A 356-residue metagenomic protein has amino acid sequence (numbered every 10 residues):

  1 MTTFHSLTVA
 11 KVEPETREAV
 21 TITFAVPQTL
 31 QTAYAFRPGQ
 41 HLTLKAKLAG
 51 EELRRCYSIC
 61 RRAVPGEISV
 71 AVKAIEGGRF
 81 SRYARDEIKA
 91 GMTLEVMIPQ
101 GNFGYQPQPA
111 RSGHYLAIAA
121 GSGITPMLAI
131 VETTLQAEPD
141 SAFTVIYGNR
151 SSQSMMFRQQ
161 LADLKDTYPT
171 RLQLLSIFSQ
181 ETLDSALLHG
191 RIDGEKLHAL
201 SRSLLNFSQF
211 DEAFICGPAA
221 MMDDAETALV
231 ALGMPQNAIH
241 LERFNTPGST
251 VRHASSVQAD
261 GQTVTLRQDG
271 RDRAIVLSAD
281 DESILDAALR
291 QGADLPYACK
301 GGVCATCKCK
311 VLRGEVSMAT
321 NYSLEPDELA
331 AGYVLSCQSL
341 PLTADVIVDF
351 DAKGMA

Functional and structural regions predicted by a protein language model:
M1-T2, T8, P14, E18 (+6 more regions): Iron-sulfur (Fe-S) cluster-binding modules
T2-T93, M97, A110-G113, N149-S151 (+2 more regions): Ferredoxin-reductase
V26, A46-L48, L266-G270, V311 (+1 more regions): Short acidic, glycine-rich loop/turn motifs
P38-Q40, C60-A63, S278-I284, S323-L324 (+1 more regions): A short, sequence-level motif marking secondary-structure junctions
Y83-V257, T263-T265: FNR/FR-type flavoprotein reductase catalytic core
D260-P296: C-terminal accessory/binding modules appended to enzymatic or scaffolding proteins
L289-Q291, P296, T306-M355: Iron-sulfur (Fe-S) cluster-binding segments and ferredoxin-like electron-carrier domains, especially [2Fe-2S]
